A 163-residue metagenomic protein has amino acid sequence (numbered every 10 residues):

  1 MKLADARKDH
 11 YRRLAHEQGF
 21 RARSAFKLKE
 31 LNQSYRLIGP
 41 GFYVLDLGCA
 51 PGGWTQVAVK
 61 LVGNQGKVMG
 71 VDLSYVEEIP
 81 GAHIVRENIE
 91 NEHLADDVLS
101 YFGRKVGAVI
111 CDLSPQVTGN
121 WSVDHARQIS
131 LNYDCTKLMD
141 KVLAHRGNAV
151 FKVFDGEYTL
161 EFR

Functional and structural regions predicted by a protein language model:
M1-P40: Class I SAM-dependent methyltransferase Rossmann-like catalytic core, especially the SAM/SAH-binding loop
I38, V62, F102, V142-L143: A generic alpha-to-beta junction signature in SAM-dependent methyltransferases
P40-A50: Conserved class I S-adenosyl-L-methionine
F42, G66, G147: Glycine-centered, small-residue-biased loops immediately flanking beta-strands in adenine/cofactor-binding cores
P51-N64: Conserved SAM-binding loop of SAM-dependent methyltransferases across substrates and taxa, primarily the Class I
A58, V98, L138-D140: Class I S-adenosylmethionine-dependent transferase superfamily signal
V71-T118: S-adenosyl-L-methionine
H125-R127, N132-R163: Conserved Class I SAM-dependent methyltransferase catalytic core
